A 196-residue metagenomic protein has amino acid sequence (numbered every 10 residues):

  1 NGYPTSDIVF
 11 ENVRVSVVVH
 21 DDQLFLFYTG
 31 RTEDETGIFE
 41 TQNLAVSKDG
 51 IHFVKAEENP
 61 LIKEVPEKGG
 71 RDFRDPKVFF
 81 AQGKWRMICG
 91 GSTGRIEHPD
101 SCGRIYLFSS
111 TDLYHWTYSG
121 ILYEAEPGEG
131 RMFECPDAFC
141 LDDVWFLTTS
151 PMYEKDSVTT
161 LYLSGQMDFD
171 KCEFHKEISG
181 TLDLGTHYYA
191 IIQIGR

Functional and structural regions predicted by a protein language model:
N1-D75, F79-E129, C140-T186: Beta-rich carbohydrate-recognition and catalytic domains
M132-F133: A short, glycine/Asx- and small/polar-enriched loop/turn that sits immediately N-terminal to a beta-strand
T186-R196: A conserved active-site cap/scaffold subdomain adjacent to cofactor or substrate pockets
